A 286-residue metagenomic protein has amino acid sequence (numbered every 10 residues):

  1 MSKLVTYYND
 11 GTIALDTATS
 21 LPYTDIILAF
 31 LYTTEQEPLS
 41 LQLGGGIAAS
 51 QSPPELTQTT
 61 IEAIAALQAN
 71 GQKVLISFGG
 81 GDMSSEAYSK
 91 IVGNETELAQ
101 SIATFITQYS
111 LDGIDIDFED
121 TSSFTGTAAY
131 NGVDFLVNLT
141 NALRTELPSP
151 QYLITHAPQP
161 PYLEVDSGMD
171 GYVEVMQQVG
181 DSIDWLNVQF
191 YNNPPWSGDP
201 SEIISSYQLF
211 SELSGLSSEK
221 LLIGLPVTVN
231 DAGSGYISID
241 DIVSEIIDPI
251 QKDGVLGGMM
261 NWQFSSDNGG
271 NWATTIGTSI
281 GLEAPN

Functional and structural regions predicted by a protein language model:
M1-S244, I250-L256, S265-P285: Chitinase-like catalytic core of GlcNAc-active glycosidases
W262: Functionally critical loop-and-helix segments that line ligand-binding/catalytic clefts of soluble enzyme domains
